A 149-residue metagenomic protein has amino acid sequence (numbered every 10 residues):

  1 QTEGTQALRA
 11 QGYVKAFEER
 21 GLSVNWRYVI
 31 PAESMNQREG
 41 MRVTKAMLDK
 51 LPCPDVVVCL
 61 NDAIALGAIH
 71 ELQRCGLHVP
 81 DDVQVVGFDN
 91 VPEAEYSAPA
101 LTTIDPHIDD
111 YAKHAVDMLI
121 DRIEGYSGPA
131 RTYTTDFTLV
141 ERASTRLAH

Functional and structural regions predicted by a protein language model:
Q1-H149: Bacterial carbohydrate/catabolite-sensing allosteric modules
